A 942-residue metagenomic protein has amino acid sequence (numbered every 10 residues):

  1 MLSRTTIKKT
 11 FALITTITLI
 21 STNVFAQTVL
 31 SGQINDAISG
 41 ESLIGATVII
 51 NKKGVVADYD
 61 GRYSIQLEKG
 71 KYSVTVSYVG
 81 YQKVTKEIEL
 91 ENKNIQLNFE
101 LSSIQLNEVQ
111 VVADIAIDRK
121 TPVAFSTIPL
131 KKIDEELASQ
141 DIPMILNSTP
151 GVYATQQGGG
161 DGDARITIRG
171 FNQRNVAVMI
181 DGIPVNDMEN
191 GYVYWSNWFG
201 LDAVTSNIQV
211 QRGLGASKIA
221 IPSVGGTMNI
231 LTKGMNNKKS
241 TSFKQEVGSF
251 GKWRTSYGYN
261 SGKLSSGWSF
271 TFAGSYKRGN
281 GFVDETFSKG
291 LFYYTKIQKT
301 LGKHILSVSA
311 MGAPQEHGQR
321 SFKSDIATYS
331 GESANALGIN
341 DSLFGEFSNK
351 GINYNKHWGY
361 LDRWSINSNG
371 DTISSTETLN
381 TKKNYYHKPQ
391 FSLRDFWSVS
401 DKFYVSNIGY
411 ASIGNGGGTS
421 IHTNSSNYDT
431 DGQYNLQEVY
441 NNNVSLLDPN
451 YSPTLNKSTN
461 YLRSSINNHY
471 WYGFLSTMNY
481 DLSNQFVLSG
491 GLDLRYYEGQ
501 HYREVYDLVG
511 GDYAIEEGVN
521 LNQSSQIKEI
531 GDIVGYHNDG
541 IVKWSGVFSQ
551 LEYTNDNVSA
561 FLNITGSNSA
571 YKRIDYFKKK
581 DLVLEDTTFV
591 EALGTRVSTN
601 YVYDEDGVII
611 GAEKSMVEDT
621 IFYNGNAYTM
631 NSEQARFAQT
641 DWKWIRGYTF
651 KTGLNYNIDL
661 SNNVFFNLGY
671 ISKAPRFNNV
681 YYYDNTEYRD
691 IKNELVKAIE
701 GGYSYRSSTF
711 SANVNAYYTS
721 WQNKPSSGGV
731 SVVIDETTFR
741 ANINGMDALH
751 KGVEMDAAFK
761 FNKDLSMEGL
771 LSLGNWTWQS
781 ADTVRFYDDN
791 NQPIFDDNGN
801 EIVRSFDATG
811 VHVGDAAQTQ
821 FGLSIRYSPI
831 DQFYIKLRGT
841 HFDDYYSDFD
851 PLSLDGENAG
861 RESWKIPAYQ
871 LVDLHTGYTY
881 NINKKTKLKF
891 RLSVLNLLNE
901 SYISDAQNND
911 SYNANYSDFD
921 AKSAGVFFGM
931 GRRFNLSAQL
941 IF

Functional and structural regions predicted by a protein language model:
N35, T47, S77-Y81, E91-E135 (+1 more regions): Short, acidic, small-residue-rich periplasmic hinge/interaction motif at the N-terminus of Gram-negative outer-membrane
Q66, D134, R165, P184-R212 (+1 more regions): Short acidic/polar hinge/loop motifs at secondary-structure boundaries that mediate gating or recognition
N98, F199-S242: A beta-strand signature from Gram-negative outer-membrane beta-barrel systems, especially the internal plug domain
P143-P184, S206: Extracytoplasmic beta-strand/coil segments of soluble accessory domains associated with Gram-negative outer-membrane
S217, T227-K263, A273-D284, R838: Short strand-turn segments of transmembrane beta-barrel domains in outer membranes, especially the first one or two
S483-V487, D493-R495, E529-W721, K760-N762 (+2 more regions): Structural signature of Gram-negative outer-membrane beta-barrels, strongest in the C-terminal barrel of TonB-dependent
Y718-S720, F739-P851, Q939: Gram-negative outer-membrane beta-barrel transporters
Q722, M767, H841-D850, Y878-F942: C-terminal beta-signal and adjacent terminal beta-strands/loops of Gram-negative outer-membrane beta-barrel proteins
